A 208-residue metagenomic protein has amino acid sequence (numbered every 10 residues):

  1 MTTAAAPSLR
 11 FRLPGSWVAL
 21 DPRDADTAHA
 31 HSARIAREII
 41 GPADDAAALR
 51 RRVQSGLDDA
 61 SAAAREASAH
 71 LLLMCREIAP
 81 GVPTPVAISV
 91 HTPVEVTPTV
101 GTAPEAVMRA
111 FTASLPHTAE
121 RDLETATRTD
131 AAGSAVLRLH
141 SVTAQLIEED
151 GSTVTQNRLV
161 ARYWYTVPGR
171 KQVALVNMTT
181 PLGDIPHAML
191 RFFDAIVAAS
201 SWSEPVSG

Functional and structural regions predicted by a protein language model:
T2-P7, P205-S207: Soluble, non-membrane globular domain cores that form compact, hydrophobic packing and curved binding surfaces
P7-D24: Proline-anchored loop/turn motifs at beta-strand termini and strand-loop-strand connectors
W17, L175-G208: Surface-exposed amphipathic alpha-helical segments
P22-I35, S207-G208: Short acidic, Gly/Pro-enriched loop/turn segments at secondary-structure junctions
A30-A60, H140-S141, V154: Mixed-charge, low-complexity intrinsically disordered segments
A62-Y163: Signature of long, low-cysteine stretches enriched in small and polar/charged residues
A87-H91, Q172-P181: Short, well-ordered beta-strand elements
V167-K171: Active-site-adjacent "gating/activation" loops or surface patches in catalytic cores
